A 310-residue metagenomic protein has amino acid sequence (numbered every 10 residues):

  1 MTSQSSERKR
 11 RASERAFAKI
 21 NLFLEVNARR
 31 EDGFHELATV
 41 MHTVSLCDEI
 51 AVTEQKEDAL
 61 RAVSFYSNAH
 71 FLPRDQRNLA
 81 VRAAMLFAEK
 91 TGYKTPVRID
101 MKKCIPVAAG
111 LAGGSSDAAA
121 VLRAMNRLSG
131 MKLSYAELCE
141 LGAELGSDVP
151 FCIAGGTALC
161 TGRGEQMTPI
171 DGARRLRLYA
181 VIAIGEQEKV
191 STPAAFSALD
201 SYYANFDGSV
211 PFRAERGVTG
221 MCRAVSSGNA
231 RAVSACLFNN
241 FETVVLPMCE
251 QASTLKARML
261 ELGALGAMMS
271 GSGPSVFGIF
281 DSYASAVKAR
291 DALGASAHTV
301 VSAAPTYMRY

Functional and structural regions predicted by a protein language model:
T2-A109, R127-C139, R174, G185-E188: ATP-binding N-lobe of GHMP and related small-molecule kinases
L22, I50-V52, A80, G114 (+4 more regions): Residue-level signal for inorganic ion chemistry
E25, T53, C152-A154, L159-R163 (+3 more regions): Short beta-strand-to-turn element immediately C-terminal to the catalytic PLP-Schiff-base lysine in fold type I
T43, A143-E144, P150-I153, L159 (+2 more regions): Solvent-exposed alpha-helices and their adjacent loops that cap or buttress functional pockets in soluble metabolic
H70, A136-A154, R290-T306: Short, conserved aromatic-histidine micro-motifs
P73, D100-S129, S147, L265-F280: Glycine/serine-rich anion-binding loops at beta->alpha junctions that coordinate negatively charged ligand groups
A118, L122-L159, R163-Q166: Contiguous, small/hydrophobic- and glycine-enriched helical/loop subdomains that border and often "cap" functional
R163-G266, D281-V287, D291-G294, S302-Y310: Conserved, helical-rich catalytic subdomain that frames metal- and/or nucleotide-binding sites in enzyme alpha/beta
